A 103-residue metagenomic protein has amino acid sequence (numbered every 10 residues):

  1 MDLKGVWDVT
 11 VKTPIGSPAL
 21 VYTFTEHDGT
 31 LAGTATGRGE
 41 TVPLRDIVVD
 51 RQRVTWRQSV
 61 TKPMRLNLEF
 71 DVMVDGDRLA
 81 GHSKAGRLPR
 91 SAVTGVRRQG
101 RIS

Functional and structural regions predicted by a protein language model:
M1-D75, A80-S103: Central antiparallel beta-sheet cores of small beta-barrel/beta-sandwich binding domains
